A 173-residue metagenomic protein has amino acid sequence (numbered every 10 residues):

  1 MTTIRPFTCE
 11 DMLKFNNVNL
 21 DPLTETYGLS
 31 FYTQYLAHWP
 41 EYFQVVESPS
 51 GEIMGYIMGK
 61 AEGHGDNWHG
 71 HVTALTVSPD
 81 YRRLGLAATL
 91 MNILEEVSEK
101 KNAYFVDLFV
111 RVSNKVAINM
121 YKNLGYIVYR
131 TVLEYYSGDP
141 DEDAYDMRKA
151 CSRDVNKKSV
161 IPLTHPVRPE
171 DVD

Functional and structural regions predicted by a protein language model:
T2, P6-R82, M91-K101, T131 (+2 more regions): Acetyl-CoA-dependent GNAT
W39, D66, N114, G138-E142: Short acidic/glycine-enriched loop/turn segments that link adjacent beta-strands
S78, R111-N114: Loop/turn elements at beta-strand to alpha-helix junctions within RNA-recognition modules
G85-A87: Conserved G/P- and acidic residue-centered "switch" motifs that form tight phosphate/ATP-binding loops in soluble
M91, N114-A117, E134-D139: Short glycine/proline-centered loop/turn elements that form peptide/ligand docking sites
S98-F109, M120: Conserved GNAT acetyl-CoA-binding A-motif
D107-F109, K122, I127-D146: Conserved catalytic-core motifs of GNAT/GCN5-like acyltransferases
